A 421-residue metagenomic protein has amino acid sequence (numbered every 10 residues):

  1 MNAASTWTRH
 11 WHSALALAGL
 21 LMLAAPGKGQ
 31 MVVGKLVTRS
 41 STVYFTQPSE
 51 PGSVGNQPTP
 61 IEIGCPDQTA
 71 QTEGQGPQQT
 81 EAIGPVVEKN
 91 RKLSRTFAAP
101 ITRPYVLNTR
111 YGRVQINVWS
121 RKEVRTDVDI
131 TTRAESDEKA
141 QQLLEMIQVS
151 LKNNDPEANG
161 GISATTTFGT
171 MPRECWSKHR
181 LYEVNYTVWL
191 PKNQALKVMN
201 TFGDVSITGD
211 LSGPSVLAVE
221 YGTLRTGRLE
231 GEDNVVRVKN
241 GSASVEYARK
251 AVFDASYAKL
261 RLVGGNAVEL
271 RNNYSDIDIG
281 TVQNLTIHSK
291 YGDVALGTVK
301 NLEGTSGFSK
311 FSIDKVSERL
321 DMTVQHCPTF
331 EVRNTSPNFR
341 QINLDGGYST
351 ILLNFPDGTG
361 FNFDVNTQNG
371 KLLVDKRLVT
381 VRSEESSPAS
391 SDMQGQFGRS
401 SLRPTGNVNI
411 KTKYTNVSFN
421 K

Functional and structural regions predicted by a protein language model:
M1-K421: Intrinsically disordered, low-complexity terminal regions
